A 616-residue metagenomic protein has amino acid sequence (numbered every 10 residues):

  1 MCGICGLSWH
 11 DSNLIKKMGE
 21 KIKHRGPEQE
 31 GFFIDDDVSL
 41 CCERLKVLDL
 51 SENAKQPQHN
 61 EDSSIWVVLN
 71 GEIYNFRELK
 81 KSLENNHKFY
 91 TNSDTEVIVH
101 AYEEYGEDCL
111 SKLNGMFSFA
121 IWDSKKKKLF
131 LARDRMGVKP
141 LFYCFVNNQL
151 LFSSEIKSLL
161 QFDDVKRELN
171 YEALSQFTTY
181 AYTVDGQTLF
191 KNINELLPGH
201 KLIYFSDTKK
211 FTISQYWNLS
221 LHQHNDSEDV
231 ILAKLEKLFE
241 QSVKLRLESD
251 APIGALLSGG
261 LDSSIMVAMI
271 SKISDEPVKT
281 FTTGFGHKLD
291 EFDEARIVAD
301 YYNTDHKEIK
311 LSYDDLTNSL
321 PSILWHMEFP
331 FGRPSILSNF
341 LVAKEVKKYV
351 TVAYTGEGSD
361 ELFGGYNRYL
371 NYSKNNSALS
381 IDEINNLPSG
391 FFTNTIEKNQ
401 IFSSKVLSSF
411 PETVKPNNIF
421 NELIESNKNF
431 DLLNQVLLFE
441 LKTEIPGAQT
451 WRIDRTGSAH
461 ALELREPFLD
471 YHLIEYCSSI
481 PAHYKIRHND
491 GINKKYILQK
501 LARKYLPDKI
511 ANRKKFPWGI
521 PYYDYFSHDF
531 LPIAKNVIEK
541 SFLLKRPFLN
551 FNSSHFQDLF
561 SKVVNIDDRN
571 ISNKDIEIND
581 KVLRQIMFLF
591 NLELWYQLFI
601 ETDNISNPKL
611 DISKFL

Functional and structural regions predicted by a protein language model:
M1-I4, D108, Q161, K191-P198 (+4 more regions): Adenosyl-5′-phosphate
M1-M327, N339, A343, F590 (+1 more regions): Cysteine-centered catalytic environments shared across enzyme families
R77, K128-F130, K139-P140, L160 (+4 more regions): Short catalytic/ligand-binding loop motif for oxyanion handling, primarily in non-cytosolic enzymes, centered on
T95-V97, D360-E361, L387: Conserved A3 ("GATE") glycine/threonine-rich loop of ANL adenylate-forming enzymes
G137, F363-G390: A mobile, often basic/glycine-rich helix-loop segment that functions as the active-site lid/recognition loop
F292-D293, L320-P321, G364-Y369, D524-Y525: Short aromatic-enriched loop/helix-cap "lid" or pocket-rim segments at secondary-structure transitions that line
L324-W325, N367-K374, N604-N607: Short secondary-structure boundary/capping segments
V350-Y366: Short acidic/histidine-rich active-site segments
